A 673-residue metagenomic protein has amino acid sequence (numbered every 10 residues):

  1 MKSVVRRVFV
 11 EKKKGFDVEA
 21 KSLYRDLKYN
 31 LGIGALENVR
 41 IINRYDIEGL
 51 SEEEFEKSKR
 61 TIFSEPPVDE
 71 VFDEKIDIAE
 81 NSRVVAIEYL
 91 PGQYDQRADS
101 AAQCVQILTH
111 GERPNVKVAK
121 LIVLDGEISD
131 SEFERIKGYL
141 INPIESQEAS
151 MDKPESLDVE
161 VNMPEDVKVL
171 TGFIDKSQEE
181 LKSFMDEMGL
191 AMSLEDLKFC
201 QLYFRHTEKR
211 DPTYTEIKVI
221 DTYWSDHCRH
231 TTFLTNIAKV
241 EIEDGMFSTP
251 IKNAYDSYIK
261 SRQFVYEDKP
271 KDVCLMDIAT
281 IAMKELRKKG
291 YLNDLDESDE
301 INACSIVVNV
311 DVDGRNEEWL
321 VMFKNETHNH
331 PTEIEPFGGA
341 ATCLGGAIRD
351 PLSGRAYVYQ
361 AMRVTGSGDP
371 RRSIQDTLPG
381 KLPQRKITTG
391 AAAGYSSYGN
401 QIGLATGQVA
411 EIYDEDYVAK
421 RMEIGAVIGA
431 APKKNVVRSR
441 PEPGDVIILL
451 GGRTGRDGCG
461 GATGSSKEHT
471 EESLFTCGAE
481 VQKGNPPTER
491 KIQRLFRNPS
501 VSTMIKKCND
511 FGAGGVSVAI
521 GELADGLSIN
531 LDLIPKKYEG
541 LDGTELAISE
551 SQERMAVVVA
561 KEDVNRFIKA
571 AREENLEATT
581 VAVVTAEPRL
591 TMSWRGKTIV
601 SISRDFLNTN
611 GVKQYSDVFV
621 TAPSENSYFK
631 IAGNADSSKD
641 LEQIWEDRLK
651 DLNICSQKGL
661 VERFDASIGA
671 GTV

Functional and structural regions predicted by a protein language model:
K2-K14, I41-D46, A79-P91, A119-I122 (+2 more regions): Short glycine-/aliphatic-rich beta-strand segments at the starts of folded cytosolic domains
K2-R6, D69-I87, P154-K168: Intrinsic disorder/low-complexity detector
V10-Y24, G49-K57, E88-Q103, E127-E134 (+2 more regions): Ordered, soluble secondary-structure elements with a strong preference for glycine-centered loop motifs and nearby
G15-G32, E56-R60, Q93-H110, G521-I534: Short amphipathic alpha-helix segments
S22-L27, F55-E65, A98-V105, E132-I141 (+1 more regions): Short amphipathic alpha-helices in soluble, non-transmembrane regions that often serve as interface/regulatory elements
S22-S82: Acidic (E/D-rich), amphipathic helical modules within compact regulatory domains
A35-E37, G92-Y94, R113-P114, A119-V673: Glycine/proline-enriched, intrinsically flexible loops and inter-domain linkers
P66-V116, S261-R262: Short, solvent-exposed interaction modules
